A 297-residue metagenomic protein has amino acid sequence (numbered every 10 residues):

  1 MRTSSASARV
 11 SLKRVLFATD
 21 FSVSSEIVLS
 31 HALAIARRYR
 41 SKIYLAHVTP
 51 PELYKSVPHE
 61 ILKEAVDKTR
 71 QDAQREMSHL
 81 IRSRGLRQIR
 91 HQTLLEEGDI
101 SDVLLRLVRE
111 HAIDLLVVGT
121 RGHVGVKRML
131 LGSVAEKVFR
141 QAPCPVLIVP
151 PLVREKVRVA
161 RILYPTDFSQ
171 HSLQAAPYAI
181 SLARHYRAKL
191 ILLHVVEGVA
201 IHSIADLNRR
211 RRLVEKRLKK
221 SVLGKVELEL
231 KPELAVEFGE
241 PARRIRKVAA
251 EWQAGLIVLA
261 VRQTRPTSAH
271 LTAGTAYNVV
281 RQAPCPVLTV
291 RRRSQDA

Functional and structural regions predicted by a protein language model:
M1-S5, S11, R38, L105-R154 (+1 more regions): Gly/Ser-rich helix-loop-strand patches that form or flank binding pockets for ribonucleotide-derived cofactors
R2-K63, A160-N208, K225-A235, Q282-A283 (+1 more regions): Small/aliphatic-rich secondary-structure junction motif
L62-R75, L207-K216: A short acidic, glycine-rich active-site loop that binds or catalyzes chemistry on phosphate/adenosine moieties
S83-I89, G224-E229: Short helix-capping segments at alpha-helix termini
R90-T93, P232-L234: Rossmann-fold cofactor-recognition segment
L95-L104, V236-R244: Charged docking surfaces used in two-component/phosphorelay signaling
A205-L259: Glycine/small-residue-rich hydrophobic helix-like segments
